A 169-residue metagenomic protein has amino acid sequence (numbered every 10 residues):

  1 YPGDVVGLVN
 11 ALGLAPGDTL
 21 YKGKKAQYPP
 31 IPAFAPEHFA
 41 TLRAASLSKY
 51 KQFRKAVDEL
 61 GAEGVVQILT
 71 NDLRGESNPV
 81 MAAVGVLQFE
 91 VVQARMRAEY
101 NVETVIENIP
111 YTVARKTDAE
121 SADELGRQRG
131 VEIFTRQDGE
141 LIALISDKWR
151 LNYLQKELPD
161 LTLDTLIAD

Functional and structural regions predicted by a protein language model:
Y1-D169: Structural and coupling elements of P-loop NTPases
